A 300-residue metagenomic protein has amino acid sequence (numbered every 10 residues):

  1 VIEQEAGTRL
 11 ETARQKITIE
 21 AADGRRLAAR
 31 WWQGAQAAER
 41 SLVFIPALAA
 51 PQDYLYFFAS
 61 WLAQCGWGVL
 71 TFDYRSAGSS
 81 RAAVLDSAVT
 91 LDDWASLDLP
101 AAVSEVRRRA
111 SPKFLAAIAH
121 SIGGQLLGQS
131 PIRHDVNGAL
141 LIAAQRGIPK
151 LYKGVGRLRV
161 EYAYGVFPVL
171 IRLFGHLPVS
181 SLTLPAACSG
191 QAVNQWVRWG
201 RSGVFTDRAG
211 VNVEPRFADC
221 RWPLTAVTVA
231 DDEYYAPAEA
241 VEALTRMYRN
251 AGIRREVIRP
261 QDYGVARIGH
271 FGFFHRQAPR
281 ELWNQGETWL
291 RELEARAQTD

Functional and structural regions predicted by a protein language model:
I2-Q33: N-terminal cap/lid segment of alpha/beta-hydrolase-fold proteins
F44-A50, A230-D231: Active-site glycine-rich loops that stabilize anionic/oxyanionic intermediates across multiple enzyme folds
Q52-Y54, A59-V84: Conserved alpha/beta-hydrolase
A88-R109: Alpha/beta-hydrolase active-site loop
I118-V204: Alpha/beta-hydrolase-fold enzymes
C220, A226-T228: Short beta-strand/loop motif that positions the catalytic acidic residue of the alpha/beta-hydrolase fold
E233-A240: Conserved alpha/beta-hydrolase "acid-adjacent" motif
R254-D300: Catalytic active-site module of serine/aspartate enzymes centered on a nucleophile-bearing elbow/loop
